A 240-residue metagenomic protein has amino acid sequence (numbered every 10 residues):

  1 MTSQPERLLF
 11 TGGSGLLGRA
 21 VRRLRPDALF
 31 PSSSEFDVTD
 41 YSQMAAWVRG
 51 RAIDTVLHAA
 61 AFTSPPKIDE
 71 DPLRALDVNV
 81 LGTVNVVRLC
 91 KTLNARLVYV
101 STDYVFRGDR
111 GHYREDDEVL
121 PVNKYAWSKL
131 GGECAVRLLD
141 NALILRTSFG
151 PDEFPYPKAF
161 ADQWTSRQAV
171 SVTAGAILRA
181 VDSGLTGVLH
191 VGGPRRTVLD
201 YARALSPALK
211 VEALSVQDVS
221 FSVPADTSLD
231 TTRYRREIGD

Functional and structural regions predicted by a protein language model:
T2-R25: N-terminal Rossmann NAD(P)H-binding glycine-rich loop of SDR-like oxidoreductase domains
P26-W47: Adenosine-cofactor binding site in Rossmann-like domains, unifying the SAM/SAH pocket of S-adenosylmethionine-dependent
T39, E70, R74-N85, V119 (+2 more regions): Glycine-rich NAD(P)-binding loop of the Rossmann-fold in SDR/ketoreductase-type enzymes
Y41-V78, L89-K91: NAD(P)H-binding glycine-rich loop region in Rossmannoid oxidoreductase-like domains and their noncatalytic homologs
V84-L120: Conserved Rossmann-fold NAD(P)-dependent oxidoreductase catalytic core, especially the SDR/UDP-sugar
L120-S148: Active-site Tyr-X1-5-Lys
N141, T147-F154, W164-V191, R196: Alpha-helical substrate-binding/gating segment
A176-D226, D230: Mid/C-terminal beta-alpha module of Rossmann-like enzyme folds, strongest in SDR-family dehydrogenases/epimerases
